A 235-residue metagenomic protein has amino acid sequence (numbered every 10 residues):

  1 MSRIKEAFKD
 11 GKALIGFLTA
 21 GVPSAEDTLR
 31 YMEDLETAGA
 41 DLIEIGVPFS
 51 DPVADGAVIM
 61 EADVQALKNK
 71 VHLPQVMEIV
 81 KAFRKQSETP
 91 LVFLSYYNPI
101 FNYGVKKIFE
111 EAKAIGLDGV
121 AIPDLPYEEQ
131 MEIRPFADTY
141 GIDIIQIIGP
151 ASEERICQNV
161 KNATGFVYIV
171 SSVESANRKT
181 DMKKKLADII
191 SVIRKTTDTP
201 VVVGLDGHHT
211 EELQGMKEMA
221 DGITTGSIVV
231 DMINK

Functional and structural regions predicted by a protein language model:
M1-L18, V80-K85: N-terminal amphipathic alpha-helix/helix-capping segment at the start of soluble metabolic enzymes
D10-I15, Q86-Y96, A137-I147, R194-D206: Short beta-strand/loop segments at the ligand-binding rim of alpha/beta enzyme cores
L18-S24, L94-N102, P126-Y127, I147-A151 (+1 more regions): Glycine-rich beta-to-alpha transition loops that act as phosphate-gripper elements at the mouths of alpha/beta enzyme
A25-T37, A151-K161, V203, G207-I223: Catalytic cores of alpha/beta
A40-D51, I115-A121, P126-E129, V167-R178 (+2 more regions): Glycine-rich phosphate-binding active-site loops on the catalytic face of alpha/beta enzymes
L42, V47-F49, V58-P123: Active-site beta->alpha loop and helix N-cap motifs at the rims of alpha/beta catalytic domains
I59-E61, N69, I156-K195, M232-N234: Glycine/Thr-rich beta-alpha phosphate-binding loop at enzyme active sites
N98-P99, G104-D181: Conserved anion-binding
